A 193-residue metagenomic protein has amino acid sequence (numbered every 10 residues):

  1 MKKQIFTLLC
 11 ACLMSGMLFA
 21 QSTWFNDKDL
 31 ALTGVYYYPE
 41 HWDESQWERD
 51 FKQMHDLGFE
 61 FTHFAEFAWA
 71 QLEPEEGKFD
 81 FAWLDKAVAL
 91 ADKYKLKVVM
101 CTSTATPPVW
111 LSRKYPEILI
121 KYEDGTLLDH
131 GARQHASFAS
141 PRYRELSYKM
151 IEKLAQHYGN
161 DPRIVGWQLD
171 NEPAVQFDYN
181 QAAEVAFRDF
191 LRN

Functional and structural regions predicted by a protein language model:
M1-Q4: Positively charged n-region of N-terminal signal peptides that target proteins for export
T7-M17: Bacterial N-terminal signal peptides
S22-Q46, K52-F61: An acidic-aromatic substrate-binding cleft motif
K28-T33, G58-E60, D92-V98, N160-V165: Short, well-ordered coil/turn segments that N-cap beta-strands
L32-D43, A65-L84, L128-Y148, P173: The substrate-binding groove and active-site-proximal loops of carbohydrate-active enzymes, especially glycoside
Y36, H63, C101-T102, G166-Q168: Short beta-strand segments
E48-L128, E152-A155: Aromatic-lined substrate-binding rim segments of carbohydrate-active enzymes
K93-K95, P107-N193: Active-site region of glycoside hydrolase catalytic domains
